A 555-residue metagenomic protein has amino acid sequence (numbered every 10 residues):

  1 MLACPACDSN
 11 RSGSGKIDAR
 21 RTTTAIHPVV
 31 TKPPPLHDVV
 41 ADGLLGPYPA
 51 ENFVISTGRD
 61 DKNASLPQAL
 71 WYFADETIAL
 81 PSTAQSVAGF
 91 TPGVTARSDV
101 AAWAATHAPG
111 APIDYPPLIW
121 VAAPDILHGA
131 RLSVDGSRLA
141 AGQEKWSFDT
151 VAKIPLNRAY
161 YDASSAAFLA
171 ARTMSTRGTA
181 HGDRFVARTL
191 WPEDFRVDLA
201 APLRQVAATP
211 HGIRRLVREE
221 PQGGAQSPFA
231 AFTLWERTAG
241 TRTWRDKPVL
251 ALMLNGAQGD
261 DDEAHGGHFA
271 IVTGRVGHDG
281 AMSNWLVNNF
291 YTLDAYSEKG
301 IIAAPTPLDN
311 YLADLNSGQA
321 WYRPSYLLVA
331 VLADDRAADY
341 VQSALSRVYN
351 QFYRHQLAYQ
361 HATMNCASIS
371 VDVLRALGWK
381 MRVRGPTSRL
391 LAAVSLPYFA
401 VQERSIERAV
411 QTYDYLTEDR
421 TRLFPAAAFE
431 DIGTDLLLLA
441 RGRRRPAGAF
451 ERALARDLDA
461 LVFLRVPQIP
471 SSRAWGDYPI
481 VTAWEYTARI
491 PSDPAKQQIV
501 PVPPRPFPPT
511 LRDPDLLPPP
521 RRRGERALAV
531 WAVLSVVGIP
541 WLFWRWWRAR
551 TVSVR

Functional and structural regions predicted by a protein language model:
C4-P228, N350-R555: Activation targets extended, charge/polar-rich intrinsically disordered C-terminal tails
A208, A230-S325, L464-L534, W546: Glycine-rich catalytic cores of cysteine/serine-nucleophile enzymes that process amide/ester linkages in cell-envelope
A225-L234, S325-S343: An acidic intrinsically disordered interaction segment
T241-P248, A337-Y349: Active-site-adjacent bridging/hinge elements
A257-D260, S325-D335, F352-H361: Second-shell loop/turn segments in exported
E263-G266, D334, A338, T363-C366: Active-site-proximal structural scaffolding
V276-G280, A338, R375-V383: Secondary-structure boundary elements
